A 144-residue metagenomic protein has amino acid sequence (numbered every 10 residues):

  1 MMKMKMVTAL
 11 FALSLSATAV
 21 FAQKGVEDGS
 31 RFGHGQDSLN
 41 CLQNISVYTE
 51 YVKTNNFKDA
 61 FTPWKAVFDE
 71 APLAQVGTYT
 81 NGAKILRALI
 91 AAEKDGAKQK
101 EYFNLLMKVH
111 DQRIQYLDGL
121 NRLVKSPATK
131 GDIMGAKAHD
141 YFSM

Functional and structural regions predicted by a protein language model:
M1-R31, A83: Bacterial Sec-dependent N-terminal signal peptides
K3-K5, R113, K137: Basic side chains
Q23-K24, V52-W64, K98-Q115, M144: Helix-turn-helix repeat elements of alpha-solenoid scaffolds
G29-F32, D37-E50, F61-T62, A66 (+1 more regions): Mature soluble domains of exported/periplasmic/lumenal proteins and thiol-rich metal-chelating peptides
F32-H34, V52, F68-D69, H110 (+1 more regions): A conserved position within tetratricopeptide repeats
G35-T49, P72-A92, G119-M144: Amphipathic alpha-helical repeat scaffolds of TPR domains
K58-G77: Internal amphipathic alpha-helical repeat/solenoid segments
